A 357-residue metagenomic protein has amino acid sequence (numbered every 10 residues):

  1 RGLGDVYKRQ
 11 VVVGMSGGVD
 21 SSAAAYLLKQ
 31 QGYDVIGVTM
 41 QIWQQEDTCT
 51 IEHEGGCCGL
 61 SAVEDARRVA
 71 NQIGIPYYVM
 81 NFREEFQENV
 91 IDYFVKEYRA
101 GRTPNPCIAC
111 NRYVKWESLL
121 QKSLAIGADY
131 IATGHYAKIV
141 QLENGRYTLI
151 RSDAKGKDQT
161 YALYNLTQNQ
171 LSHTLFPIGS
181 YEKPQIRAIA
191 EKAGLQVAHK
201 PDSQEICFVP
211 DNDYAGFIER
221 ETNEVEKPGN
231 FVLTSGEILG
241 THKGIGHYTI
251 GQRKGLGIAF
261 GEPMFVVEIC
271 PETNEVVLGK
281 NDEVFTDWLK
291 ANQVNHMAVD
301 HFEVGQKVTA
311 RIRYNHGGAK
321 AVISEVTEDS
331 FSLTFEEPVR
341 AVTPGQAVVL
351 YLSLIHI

Functional and structural regions predicted by a protein language model:
R1, Y33, I126, N169 (+1 more regions): Structured loop/turn residues at beta-strand edges in well-structured enzyme cores
R1-Y7, I357: Short, small-residue-biased leader/transition segments that mark boundaries at the very start of proteins
D5-Y164, L175, Q185, V348: ATP-dependent adenylation/nucleotidyltransferase module used to activate substrates
L28, H356-I357: Hydrophobic alpha-helical segments that mediate membrane insertion or helix-helix packing
A132-I355: AMP-forming adenylation/ATP pyrophosphatase catalytic core
